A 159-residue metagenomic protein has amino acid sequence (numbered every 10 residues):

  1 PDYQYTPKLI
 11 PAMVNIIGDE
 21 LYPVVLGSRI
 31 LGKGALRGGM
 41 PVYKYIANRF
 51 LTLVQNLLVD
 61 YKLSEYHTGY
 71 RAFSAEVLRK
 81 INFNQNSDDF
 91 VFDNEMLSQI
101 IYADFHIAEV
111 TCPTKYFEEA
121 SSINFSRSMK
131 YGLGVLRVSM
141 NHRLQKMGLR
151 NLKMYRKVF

Functional and structural regions predicted by a protein language model:
P1-Q4: The conserved acidic donor/metal-binding loop of glycosyltransferases
P7-F90, F117-S126, L136: Acceptor/aglycone-binding surface of glycosyltransferases and processive sugar-polymer synthases
A12-G18, L58-D60, N84-F159: Hydrophobic helical membrane-anchoring modules
